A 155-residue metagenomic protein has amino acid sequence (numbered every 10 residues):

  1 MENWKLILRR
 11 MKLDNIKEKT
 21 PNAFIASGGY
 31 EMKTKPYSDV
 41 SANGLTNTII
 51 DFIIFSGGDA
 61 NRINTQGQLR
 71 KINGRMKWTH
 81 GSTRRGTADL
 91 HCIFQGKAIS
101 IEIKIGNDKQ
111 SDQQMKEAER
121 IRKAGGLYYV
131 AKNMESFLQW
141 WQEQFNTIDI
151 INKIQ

Functional and structural regions predicted by a protein language model:
M1-Q155: Catalytic phosphate/metal-binding cores of nucleic-acid and nucleotide-processing enzymes, i.e., regions that mediate
